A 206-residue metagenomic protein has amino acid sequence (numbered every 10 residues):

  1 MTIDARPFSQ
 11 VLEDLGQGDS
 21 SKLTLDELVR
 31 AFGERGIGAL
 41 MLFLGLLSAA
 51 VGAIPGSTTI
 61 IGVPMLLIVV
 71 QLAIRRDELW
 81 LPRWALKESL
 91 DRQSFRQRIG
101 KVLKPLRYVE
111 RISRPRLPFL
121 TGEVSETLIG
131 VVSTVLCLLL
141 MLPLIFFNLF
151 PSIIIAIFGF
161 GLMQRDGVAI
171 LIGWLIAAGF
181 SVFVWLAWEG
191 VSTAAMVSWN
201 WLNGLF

Functional and structural regions predicted by a protein language model:
M1-A39, I68-V132, G190-F206: Membrane-interfacial helix-loop-helix
G38, G62, E123, G130 (+2 more regions): Hydrophobic alpha-helical transmembrane segments of integral membrane proteins, especially multi-pass transporters
F43, T127-L136, S152-I157: Hydrophobic alpha-helical segments embedded in the membrane of multi-pass proteins
L44-I61, L136-P151, G161-L162: Transmembrane alpha-helix interface/packing and boundary motifs in multi-pass membrane proteins, characterized by
S48, P64, I68-Q71, F150-V168: Interfacial segments of multi-pass membrane proteins
G56-M65, P82, I170-G173: Interfacial segments of alpha-helical transmembrane regions
G161-S181: Interfacial loop-to-transmembrane junctions
G179, F183-G190: Hydrophobic alpha-helical membrane-associated segments
